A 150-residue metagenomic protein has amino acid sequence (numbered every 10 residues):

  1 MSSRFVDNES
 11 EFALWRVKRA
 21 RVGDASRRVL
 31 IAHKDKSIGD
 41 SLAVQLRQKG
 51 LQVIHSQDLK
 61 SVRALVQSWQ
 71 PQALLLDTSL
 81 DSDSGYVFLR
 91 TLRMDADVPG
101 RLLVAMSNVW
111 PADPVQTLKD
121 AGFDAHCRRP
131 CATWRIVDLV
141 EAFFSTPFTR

Functional and structural regions predicted by a protein language model:
M1-K36, A43, A132-R150: Non-catalytic signal-transmission and effector/linker regions of two-component phosphorelay proteins
K34, T78, M106-W110, P130: Conserved active-site segment of CheY-like receiver
D35-I54: Two-component/phosphorelay signaling modules centered on CheY-like receiver
V44-L46, L65, T117, L139: Alpha-helical interaction/dimerization surfaces of two-component signaling modules
H55-A73: Acidic, metal-coordinating helix/loop segments flanking the phosphotransfer/catalytic sites of two-component signaling
Q67-W69, R93-G100, A121: Conserved phosphotransfer cores of two-component systems
L76-L92: Conserved phosphotransfer microenvironments
V87, S107-C127, D138: Alpha4 helix (beta4-alpha4-beta5 surface) of REC/receiver domains from two-component response regulators
